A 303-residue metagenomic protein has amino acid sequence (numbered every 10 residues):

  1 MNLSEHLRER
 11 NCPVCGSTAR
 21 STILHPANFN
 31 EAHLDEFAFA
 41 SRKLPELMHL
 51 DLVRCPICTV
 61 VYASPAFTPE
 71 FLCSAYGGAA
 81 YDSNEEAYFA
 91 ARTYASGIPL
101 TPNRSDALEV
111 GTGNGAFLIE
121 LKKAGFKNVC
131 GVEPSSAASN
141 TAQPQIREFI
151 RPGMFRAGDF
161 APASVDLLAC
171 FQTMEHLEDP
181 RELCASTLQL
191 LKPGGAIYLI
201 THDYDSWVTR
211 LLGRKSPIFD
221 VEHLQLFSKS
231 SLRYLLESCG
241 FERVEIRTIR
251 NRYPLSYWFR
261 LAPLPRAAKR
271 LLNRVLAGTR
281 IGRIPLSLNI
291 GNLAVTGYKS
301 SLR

Functional and structural regions predicted by a protein language model:
M1-F171, P180-C184, T248-I249, G282 (+1 more regions): Conserved N-terminal segment of class I S-adenosyl-L-methionine
M1-H6, R214-S216, Y253-S300: Membrane-proximal basic amphipathic "stem/tether" segments
H25-A32, S74, V244-K269: Conserved catalytic loop of SAM-dependent methyltransferase domains
P26-E36, L199-Q225, S230-L236, F259: Short, glycine-/aromatic-enriched active-site segment of Class I SAM-dependent methyltransferases
V129, I197-L199: Hydrophobic/aromatic residues located in beta-strands of well-ordered beta-sheets within soluble catalytic
F171-E178, E222: Short catalytic micro-motifs in class I SAM-dependent methyltransferases
R181-A196: A short glycine-rich, Lys/Arg-flanked "PGG" loop and its adjoining helix->strand segment in the class I
